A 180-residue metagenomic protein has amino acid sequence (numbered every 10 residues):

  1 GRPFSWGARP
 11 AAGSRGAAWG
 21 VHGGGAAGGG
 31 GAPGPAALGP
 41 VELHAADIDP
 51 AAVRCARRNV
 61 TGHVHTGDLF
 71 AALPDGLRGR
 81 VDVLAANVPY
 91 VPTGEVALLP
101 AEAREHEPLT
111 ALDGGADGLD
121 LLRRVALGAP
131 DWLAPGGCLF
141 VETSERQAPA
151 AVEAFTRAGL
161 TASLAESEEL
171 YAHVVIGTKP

Functional and structural regions predicted by a protein language model:
G1-L98: Conserved SAM/SAH cofactor-binding pocket of Class I
V41, P74, E105, G136 (+1 more regions): Short, solvent-exposed coil/turn segments
A45, P74, A111-G118, S144: Alpha-helix initiation/capping motif
V88-D120: Mobile active-site "lid"/loop adjacent to the S-adenosyl-L-methionine
A116-G177: Conserved Class I SAM-dependent methyltransferase catalytic core
